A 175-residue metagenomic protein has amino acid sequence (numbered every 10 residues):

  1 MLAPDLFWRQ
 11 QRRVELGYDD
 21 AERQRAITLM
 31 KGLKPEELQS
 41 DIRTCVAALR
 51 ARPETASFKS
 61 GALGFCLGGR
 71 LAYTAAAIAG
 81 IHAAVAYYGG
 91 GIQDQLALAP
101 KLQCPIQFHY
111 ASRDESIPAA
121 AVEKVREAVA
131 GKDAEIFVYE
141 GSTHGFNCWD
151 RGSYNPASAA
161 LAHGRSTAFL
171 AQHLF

Functional and structural regions predicted by a protein language model:
M1-F175: N-terminal cap/leader regions of alpha/beta-hydrolase-fold enzymes, predominantly small-molecule hydrolases
